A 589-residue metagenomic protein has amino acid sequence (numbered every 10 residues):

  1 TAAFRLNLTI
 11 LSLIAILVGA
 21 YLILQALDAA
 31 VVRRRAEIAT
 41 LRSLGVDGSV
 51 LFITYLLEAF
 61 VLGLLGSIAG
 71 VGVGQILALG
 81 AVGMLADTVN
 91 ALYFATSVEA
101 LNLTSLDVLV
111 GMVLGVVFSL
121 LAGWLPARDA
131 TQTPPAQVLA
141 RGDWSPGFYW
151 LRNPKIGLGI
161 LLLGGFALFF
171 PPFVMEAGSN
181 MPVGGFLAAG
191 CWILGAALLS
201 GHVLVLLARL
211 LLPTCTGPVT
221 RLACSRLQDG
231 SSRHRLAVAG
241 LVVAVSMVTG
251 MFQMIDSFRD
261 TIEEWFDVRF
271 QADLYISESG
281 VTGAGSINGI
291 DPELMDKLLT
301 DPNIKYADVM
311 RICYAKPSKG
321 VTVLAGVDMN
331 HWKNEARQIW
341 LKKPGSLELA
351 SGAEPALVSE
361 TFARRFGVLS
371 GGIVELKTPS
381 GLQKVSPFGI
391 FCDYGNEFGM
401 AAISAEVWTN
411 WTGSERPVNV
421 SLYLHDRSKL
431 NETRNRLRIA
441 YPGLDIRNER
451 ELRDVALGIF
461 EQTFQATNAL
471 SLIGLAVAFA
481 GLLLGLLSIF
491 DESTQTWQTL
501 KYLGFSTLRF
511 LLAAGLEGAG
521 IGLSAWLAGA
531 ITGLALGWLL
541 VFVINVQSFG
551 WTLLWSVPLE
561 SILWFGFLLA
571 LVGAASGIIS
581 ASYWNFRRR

Functional and structural regions predicted by a protein language model:
T1-L17, A30-V32, T54, V183-G190 (+4 more regions): Peri-transmembrane interface segments
Y21-G63, G142, N468, A480-G520: Interfacial "coupling" helices/loops that link adjacent transmembrane helices in transporter permeases
L24-L27, V61-Y93, L106-Q132, I160-V174 (+7 more regions): Small-residue-rich transmembrane alpha-helices
D47-S49, L56, P146-P172, H202-V245 (+5 more regions): N-terminal Sec/SRP start-transfer signal
Q132-F148, S582-R589: Short cytosolic juxtamembrane segments of multi-pass membrane proteins
W192-S346, E360, V455, Q462: Juxtamembrane segments of multi-pass membrane proteins
H234, V238, P417-H425, L430-V546 (+3 more regions): C-terminal transmembrane helical bundles of large multi-pass transporters and their helix-start/helix-kink determinants
E293, I312-K319, V323-S351, L357-R450 (+1 more regions): Basic-flanked hydrophobic alpha-helices used for secretion and membrane insertion
